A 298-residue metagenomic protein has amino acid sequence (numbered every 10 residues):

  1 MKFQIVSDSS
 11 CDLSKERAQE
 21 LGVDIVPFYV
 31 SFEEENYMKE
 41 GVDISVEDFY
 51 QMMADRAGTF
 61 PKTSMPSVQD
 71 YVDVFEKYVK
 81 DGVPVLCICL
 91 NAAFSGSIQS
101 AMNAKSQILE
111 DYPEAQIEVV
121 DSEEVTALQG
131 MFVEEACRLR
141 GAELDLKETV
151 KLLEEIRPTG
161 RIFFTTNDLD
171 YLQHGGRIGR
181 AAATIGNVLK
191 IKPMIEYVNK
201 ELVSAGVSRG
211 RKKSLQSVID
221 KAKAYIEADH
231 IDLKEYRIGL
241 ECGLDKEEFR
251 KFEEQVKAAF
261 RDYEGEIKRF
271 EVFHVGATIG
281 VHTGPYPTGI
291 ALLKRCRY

Functional and structural regions predicted by a protein language model:
Q4, S10-A18, V23-D24, Y29 (+7 more regions): Mixed-charge interfacial surface used for oligomerization/domain docking and macromolecular partner engagement
Y29-E35: Short, acidic/turn-prone active-site loops that include or flank metal/cofactor- and phosphate-binding residues
E35-S100, S106-E110: Class I S-adenosyl-L-methionine
V83-C87, A115-V120: Short, flexible active-site-proximal loops enriched in glycine and acidic residues
